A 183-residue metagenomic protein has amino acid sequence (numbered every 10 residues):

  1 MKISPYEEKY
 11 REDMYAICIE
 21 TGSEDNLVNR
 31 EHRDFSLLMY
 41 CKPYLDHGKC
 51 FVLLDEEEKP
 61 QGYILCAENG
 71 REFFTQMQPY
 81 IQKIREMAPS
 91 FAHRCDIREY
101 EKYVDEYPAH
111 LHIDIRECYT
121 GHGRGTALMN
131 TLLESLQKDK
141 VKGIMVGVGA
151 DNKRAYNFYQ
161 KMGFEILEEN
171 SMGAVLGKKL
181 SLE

Functional and structural regions predicted by a protein language model:
M1-A16, E68: A short beta-loop-alpha structural element at the N-terminal edge of CoA-dependent acyl/N-acetyltransferase catalytic
G22-C41, K83-M87: Conserved GNAT-fold acetyl-CoA-binding loop/helix
R30-C50, E56, L65: Active-site rim helix/loop that mediates acceptor-substrate recognition in acyltransferases
L54, K83-I84, H110-G121: A short, internal acetyl-CoA/4′-phosphopantetheine-binding micro-motif in the GNAT/acyltransferase core
G70-H112: Conserved acyl-donor/pantetheine-binding loop and adjacent beta-alpha core of acyl/acetyltransferases and related
E106-A109, L136-V148: Conserved GNAT acetyl-CoA-binding A-motif
H112, G121-S135, N157-K161: Conserved acetyl-CoA-binding loop-helix of GNAT-fold acetyltransferases
K142-Y156, K161-E183: C-terminal "cap" of GNAT-fold acetyltransferases
